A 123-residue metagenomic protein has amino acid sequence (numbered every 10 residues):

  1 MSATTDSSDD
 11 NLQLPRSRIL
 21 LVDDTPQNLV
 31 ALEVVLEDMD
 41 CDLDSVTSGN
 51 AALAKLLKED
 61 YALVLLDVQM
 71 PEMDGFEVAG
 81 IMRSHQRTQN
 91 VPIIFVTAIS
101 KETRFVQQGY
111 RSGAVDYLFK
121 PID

Functional and structural regions predicted by a protein language model:
M1-L20, V30-E33: Non-catalytic signal-transmission and effector/linker regions of two-component phosphorelay proteins
S17-R18, P26-D44, L57-K58: Two-component/phosphorelay signaling modules centered on CheY-like receiver
S45-A54, G75: Helix N-cap/capping motif at the beta->alpha junctions
A54, F76-Q89: Short amphipathic alpha-helix used as the core "switch/output" element in two-component signaling
E59-L65: Active-site beta3 strand of CheY-like receiver
M70: Receiver (REC) domain active-site loop signature in two-component systems and cognate sites in sensor histidine kinases
E77, Q89, S100-D116: Alpha4 helix (beta4-alpha4-beta5 surface) of REC/receiver domains from two-component response regulators
V96-T97: Hydrophobic/aromatic residues positioned on beta-strands within the core alpha/beta folds
